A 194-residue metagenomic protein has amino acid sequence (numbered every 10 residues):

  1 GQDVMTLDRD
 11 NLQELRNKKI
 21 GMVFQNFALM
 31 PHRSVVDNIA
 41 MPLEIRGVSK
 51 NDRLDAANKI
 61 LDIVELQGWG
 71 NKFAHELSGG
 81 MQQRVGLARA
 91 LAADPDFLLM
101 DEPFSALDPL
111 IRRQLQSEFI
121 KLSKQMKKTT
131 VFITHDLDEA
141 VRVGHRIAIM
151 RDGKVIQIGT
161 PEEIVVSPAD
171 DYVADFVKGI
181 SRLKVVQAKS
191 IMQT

Functional and structural regions predicted by a protein language model:
Q2-D3, E44, N51-W69, K121: Conserved ABC ATPase "signature" region
V4-G21, I45, N51, P168: ABC ATPase NBD coupling module
R33-A40: Short coil-to-helix segment of the ABC ATPase nucleotide-binding domain corresponding to the Q-loop/switch region
F73-L77, M81: Conserved ABC ATPase signature
A92-D96: A short, proline-enriched helix->beta-strand linker immediately N-terminal to the Walker B motif in ABC-type P-loop
I158-G159, S167: ABC ATPase "signature
